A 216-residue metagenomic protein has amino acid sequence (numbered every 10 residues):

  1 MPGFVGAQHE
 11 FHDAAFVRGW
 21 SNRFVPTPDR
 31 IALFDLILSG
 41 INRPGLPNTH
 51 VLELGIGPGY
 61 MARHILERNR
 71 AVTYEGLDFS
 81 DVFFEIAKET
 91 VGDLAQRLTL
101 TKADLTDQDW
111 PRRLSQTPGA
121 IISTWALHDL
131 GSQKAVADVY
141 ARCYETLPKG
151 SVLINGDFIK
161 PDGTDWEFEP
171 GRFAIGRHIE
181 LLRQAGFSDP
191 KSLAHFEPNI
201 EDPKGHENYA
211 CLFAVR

Functional and structural regions predicted by a protein language model:
M1-G45: Conserved class I S-adenosyl-L-methionine
P58-N69: Conserved SAM-binding loop of SAM-dependent methyltransferases across substrates and taxa, primarily the Class I
T73-D78: Conserved SAM-binding motif I beta-strand of class I
S80-V82: Conserved SAM/SAH-binding beta-strand->alpha-helix loop
A87-K88: Conserved SAM-binding loop
I122: A conserved beta-strand element that flanks and buttresses the S-adenosyl-L-methionine
A137-K149: A short glycine-rich, Lys/Arg-flanked "PGG" loop and its adjoining helix->strand segment in the class I
I154-K204: C-terminal alpha-helical "lid/dimerization" subdomain adjacent to the S-adenosyl-L-methionine
